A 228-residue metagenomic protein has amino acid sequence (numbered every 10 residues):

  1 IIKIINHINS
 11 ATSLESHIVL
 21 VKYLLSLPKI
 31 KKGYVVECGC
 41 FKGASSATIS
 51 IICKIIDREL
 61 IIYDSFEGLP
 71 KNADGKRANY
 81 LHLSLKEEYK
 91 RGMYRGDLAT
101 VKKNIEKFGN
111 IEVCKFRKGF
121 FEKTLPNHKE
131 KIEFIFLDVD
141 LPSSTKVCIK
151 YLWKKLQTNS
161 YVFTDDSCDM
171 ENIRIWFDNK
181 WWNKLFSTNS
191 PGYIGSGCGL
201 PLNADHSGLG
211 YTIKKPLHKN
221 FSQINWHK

Functional and structural regions predicted by a protein language model:
I1-L14, L25, K29-K228: S-adenosylmethionine/decaboxylated-SAM
E15-L20: N-terminal pre-P-loop "Q-motif" helix
